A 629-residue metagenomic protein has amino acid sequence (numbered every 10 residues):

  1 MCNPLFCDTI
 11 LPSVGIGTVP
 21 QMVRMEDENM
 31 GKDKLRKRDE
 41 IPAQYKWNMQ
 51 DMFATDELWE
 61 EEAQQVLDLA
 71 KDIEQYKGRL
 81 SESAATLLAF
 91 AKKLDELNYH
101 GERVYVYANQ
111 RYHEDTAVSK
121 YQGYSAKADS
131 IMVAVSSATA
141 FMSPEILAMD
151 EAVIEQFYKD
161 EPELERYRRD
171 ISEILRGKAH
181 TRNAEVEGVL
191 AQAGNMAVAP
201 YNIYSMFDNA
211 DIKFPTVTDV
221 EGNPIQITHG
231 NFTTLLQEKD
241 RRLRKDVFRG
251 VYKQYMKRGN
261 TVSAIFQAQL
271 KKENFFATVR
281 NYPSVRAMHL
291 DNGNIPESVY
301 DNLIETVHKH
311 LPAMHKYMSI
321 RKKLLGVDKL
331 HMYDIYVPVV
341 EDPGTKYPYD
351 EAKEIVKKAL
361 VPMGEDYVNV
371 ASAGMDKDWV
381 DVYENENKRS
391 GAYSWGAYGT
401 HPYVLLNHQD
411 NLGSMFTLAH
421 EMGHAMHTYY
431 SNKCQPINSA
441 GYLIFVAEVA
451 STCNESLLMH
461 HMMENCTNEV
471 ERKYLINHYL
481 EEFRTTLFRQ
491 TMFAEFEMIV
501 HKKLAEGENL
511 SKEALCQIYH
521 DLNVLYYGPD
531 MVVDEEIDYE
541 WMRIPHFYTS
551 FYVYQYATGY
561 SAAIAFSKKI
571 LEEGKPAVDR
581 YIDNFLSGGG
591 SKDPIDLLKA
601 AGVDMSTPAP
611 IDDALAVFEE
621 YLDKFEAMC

Functional and structural regions predicted by a protein language model:
N3-R24: Short, positively charged and aromatic/hydrophobic N-terminal segments
D8, E26-D342, A627-M628: A well-structured
E40-I41, A54, I146-M149, R169-K178 (+9 more regions): C-terminal, non-catalytic "cap/extension" segments appended to globular domains
I320, L324-A359, V368, H427 (+3 more regions): Long, K/E/R/D-enriched contiguous segments that form extended
T345-Y347, G399-A419: Short pre-active-site segment immediately N-terminal to the catalytic Zn-binding motif
T345-Y347, V380-T400: Catalytic zinc-binding patch centered on the HExxH motif and its immediate surroundings that defines zinc-dependent
K358-N369, W395, H424, T428-P436 (+1 more regions): Conserved helix-loop functional segments at active or binding sites
T428-T452: Post-HEXXH active-site segment of zinc metalloproteases
